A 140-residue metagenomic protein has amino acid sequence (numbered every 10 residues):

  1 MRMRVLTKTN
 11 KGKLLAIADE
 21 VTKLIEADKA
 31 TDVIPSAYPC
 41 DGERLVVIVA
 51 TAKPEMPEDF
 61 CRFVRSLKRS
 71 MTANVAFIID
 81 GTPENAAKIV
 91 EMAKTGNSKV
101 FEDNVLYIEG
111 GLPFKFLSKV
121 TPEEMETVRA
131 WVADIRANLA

Functional and structural regions predicted by a protein language model:
M1-A27: Short, charged N-terminal beta->alpha structural module
L24-D28, G42-A140: FMN-binding flavodoxin-like domain, especially the glycine-rich phosphate-binding loop
A30-G42: Short acidic low-complexity segments
